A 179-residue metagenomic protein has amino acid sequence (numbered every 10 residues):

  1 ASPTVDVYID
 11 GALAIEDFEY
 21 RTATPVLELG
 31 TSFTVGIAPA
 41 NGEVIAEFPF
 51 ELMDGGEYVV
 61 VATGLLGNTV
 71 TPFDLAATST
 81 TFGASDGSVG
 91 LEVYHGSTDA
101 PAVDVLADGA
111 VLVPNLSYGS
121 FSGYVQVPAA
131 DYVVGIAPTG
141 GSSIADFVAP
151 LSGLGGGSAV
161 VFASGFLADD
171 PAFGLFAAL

Functional and structural regions predicted by a protein language model:
A1-L179: Intrinsically disordered, low-complexity polar regions and short flexible loop motifs
